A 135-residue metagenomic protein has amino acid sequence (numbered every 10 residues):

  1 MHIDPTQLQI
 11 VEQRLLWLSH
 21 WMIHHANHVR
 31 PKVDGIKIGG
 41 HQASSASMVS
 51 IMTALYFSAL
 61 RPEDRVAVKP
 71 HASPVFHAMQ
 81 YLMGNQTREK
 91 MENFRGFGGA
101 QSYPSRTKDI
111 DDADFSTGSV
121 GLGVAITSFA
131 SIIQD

Functional and structural regions predicted by a protein language model:
I3, Q7-L15, S19-V33, G39-D135: Cofactor-binding active-site loop characterized by glycine-rich and histidine/acidic residues
